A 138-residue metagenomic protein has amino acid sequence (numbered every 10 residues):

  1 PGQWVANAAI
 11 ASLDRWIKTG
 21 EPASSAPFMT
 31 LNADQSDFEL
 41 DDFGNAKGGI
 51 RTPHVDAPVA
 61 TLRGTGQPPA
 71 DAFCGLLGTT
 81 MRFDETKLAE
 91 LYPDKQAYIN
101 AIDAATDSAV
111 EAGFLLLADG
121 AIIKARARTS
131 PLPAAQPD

Functional and structural regions predicted by a protein language model:
P1-D138: C-terminal His-loop and adjacent cap/lid subdomain of alpha/beta-hydrolase
